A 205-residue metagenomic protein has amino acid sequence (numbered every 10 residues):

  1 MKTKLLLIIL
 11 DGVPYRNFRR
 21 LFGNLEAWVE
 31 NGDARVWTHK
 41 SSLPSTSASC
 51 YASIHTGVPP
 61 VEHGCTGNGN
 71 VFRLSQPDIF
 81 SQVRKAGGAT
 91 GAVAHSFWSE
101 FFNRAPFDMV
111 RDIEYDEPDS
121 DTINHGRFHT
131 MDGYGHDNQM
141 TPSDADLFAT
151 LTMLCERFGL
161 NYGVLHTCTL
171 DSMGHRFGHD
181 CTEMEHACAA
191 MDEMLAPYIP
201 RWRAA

Functional and structural regions predicted by a protein language model:
M1-K2, A204: A short acidic-Thr-Gly-centered motif at the start of a beta-strand
K2-K4, G12-A89, V93-V110: Active-site nucleophile/metal-coordination loop of metallo-enzymes that catalyze phosphate/sulfate and related
T3-L5, D146-H175: Active-site regions of oxyanion-processing enzymes, predominantly non-cytosolic
I9: Generic enzyme active-site microenvironment
L21, S75-I79, L147, M191-M194 (+1 more regions): Stable alpha-helical elements in mature extracytoplasmic
G64-N70, N138-T141, E185: The substrate-binding groove and active-site-proximal loops of carbohydrate-active enzymes, especially glycoside
M109-P142, L147-F148, C188, D192-E193: Acidic, His- and aromatic-enriched active-site or binding-groove loops in soluble protein domains that engage sugars
A149, L154-C155, M173-A205: A long, amphipathic alpha-helix that forms part of the scaffold/cap immediately adjacent to metal-dependent active
